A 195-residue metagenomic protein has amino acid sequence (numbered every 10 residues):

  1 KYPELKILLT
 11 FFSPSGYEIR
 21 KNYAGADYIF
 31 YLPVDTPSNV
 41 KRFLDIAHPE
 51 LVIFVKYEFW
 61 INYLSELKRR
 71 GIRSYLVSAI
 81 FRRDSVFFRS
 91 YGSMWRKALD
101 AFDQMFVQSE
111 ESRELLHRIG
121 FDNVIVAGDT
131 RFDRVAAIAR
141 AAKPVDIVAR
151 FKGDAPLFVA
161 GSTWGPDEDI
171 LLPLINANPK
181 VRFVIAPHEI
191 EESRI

Functional and structural regions predicted by a protein language model:
K1-A141, V159, T163-G165, H188-E191: Active-site and donor-binding regions of nucleotide-sugar-utilizing enzymes
K1-P3, R140-I195: Conserved catalytic-core segment of nucleotide-activated headgroup transferases in glycan assembly
